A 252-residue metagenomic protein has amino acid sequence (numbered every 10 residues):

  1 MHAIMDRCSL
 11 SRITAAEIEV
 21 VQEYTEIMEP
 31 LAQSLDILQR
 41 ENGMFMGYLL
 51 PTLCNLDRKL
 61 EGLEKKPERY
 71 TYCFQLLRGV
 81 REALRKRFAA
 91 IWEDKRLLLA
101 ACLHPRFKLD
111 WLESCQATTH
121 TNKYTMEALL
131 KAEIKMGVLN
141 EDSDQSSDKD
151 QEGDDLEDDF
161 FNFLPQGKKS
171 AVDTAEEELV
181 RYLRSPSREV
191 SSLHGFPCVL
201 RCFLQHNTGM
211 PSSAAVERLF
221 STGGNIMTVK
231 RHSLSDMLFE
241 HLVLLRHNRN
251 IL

Functional and structural regions predicted by a protein language model:
M1-L252: Short alpha-helical patches at protein termini and domain edges that function as localization/binding signals
